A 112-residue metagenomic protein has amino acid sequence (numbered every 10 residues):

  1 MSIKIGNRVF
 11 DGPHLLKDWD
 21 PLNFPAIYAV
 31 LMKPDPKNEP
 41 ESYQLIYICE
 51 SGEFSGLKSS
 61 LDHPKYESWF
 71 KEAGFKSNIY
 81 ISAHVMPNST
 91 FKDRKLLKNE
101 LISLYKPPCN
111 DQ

Functional and structural regions predicted by a protein language model:
M1-L57, P87-S103: GIY-YIG nuclease catalytic motif and its immediate N-terminal context
G6, S77, C109-N110: Intrinsic-disorder/low-complexity regions
G56-S77: A broadly used, surface-exposed interaction patch
F75-M86: Short helix/strand-capping connector loops at secondary-structure junctions
I102-Q112: Intrinsically disordered, low-complexity regulatory tails
